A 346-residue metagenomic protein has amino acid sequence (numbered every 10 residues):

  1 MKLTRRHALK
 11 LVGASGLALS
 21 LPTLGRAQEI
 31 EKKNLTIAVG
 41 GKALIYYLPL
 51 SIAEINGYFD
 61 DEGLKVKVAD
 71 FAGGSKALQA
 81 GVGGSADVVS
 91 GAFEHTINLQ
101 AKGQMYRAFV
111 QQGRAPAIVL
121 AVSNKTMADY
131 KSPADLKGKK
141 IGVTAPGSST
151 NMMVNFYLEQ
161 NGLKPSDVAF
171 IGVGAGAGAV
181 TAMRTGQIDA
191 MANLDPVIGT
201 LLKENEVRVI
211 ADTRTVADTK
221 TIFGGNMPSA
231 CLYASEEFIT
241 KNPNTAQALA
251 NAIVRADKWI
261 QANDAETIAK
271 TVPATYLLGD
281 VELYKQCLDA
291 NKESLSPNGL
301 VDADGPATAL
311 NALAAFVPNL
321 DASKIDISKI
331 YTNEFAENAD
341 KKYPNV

Functional and structural regions predicted by a protein language model:
H7-A27: N-terminal export signals
Q28-A175, D189-D195, E206, I210-T213: Short, glycine-/small- and polar/acidic-enriched structural segments that line small-molecule recognition paths
G57, Q79, G83, I97 (+10 more regions): Solvent-exposed, polar/charged alpha-helical surfaces in well-ordered, non-transmembrane soluble domains, broadly
D61, A128, S132, T215-G225 (+1 more regions): Short, solvent-exposed loop/beta-turn-alpha elements that line the ligand-binding surface or hinge of extracytoplasmic
G178-T181, T185-P273: Pocket-lining segment of extracytoplasmic ligand-binding domains
I239-L320: Secondary-structure end/capping motifs
L310-V346: Conserved C-terminal helix/tail region of periplasmic/extracytoplasmic solute-binding proteins
